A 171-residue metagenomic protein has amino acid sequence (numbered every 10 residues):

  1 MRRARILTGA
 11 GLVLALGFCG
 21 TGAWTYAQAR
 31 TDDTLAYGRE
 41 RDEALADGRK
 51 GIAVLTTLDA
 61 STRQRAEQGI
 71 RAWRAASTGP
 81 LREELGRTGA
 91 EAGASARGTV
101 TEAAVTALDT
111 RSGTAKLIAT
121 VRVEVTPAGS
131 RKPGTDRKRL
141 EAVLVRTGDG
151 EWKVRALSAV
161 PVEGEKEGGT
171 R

Functional and structural regions predicted by a protein language model:
M1-L58: Juxtamembrane and targeting peptides
L12-A15, A107-D109, L144-G148: Short, low-complexity Ser/Thr-rich regulatory SLiMs
A29, A44, T62-I70, T99-T101 (+2 more regions): Hydrophobic alpha-helical segments that drive targeting, anchoring, or assembly
Y37-S95: Core segments of small alpha/beta cavity-forming domains
G89, A119-V123, S158: A mature extracytoplasmic/lumenal domain signature
A94-S130: Surface-exposed, charged secondary-structure patches
V125-V143: Periplasmic/lumenal scaffold domains of single-pass inner-membrane subunits that build Gram-negative envelope
R137-R171: Short beta-strand edge/turn micro-motifs at domain boundaries
